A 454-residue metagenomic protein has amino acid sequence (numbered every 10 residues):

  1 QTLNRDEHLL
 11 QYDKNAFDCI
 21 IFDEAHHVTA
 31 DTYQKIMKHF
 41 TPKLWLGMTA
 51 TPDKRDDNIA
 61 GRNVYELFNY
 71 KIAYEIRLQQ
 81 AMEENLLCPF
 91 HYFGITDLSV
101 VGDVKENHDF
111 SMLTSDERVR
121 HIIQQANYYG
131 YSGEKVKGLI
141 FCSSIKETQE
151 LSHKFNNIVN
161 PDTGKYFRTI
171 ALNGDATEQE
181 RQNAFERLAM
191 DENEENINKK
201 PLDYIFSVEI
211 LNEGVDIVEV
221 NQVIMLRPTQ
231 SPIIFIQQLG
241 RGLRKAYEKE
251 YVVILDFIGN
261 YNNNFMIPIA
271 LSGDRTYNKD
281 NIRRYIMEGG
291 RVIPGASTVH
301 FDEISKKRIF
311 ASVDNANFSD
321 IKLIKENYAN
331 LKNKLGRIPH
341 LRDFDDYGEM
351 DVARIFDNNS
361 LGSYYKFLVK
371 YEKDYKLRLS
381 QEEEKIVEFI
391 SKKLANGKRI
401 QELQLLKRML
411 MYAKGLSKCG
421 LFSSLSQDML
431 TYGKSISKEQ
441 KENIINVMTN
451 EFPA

Functional and structural regions predicted by a protein language model:
Q1-C19, A30-K35: Conserved helix/coil segment N-terminal to the catalytic DExD/H
D6-E7, N85, I205-V220, G240-R244: SF2 helicase motor core recognition
H8, E150, Y166-L211: Conserved helicase ATPase core of P-loop NTP-dependent helicases/translocases
C19, H26-H91: Post-DEXD/H (motif II) to motif III coupling segment of the RecA-like Helicase ATP-binding lobe
I20, E24-H26, L211, V220-V223 (+2 more regions): Conserved Walker B
Y70-C142: Conserved interdomain linker/interface between the two RecA-like ATPase lobes of SF2 helicase motors
H121, S132-G133, S144, I267-A413 (+1 more regions): Long, largely alpha-helical accessory region at the distal end of helicase-like NTP-driven motors
P232-Q237, R241-R275: Conserved segment of the helicase C-terminal RecA-like domain
